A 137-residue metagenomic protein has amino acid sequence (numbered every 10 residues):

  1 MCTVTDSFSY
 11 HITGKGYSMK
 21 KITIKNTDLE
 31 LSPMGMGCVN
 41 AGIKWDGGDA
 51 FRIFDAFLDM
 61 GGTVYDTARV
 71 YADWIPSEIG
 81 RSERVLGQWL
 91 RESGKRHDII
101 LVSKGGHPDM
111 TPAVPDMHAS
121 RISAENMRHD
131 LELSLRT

Functional and structural regions predicted by a protein language model:
D6-I100: N-terminal binding-site loop/beta-alpha segment at the start of enzyme catalytic domains that lines or forms
D55, P112-T137: Glycine/proline-rich, positively charged, aromatic-decorated active-site loop/lid region on the catalytic face
Y71-I75, D109-V114: A short acidic, helix-capping loop that chelates divalent metal ions and anchors anionic groups
V85-W89, K104, N126, D130-L133: Generic beta-strand or strand-like secondary-structure segments
H97-D109: A short, structured active-site edge motif that brings together acidic residues
